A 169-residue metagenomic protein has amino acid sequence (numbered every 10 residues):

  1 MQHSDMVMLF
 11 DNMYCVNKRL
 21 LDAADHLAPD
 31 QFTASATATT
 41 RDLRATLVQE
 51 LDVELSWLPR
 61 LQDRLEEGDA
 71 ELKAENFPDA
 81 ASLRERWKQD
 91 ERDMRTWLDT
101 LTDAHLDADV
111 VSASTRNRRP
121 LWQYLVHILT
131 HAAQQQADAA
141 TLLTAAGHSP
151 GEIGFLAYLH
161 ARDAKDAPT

Functional and structural regions predicted by a protein language model:
V7-K73, T115-T169: Short, contiguous alpha-helical
E75-L143: Acidic/histidine-rich alpha-helical segments that form the ligand environment of transition-metal centers
